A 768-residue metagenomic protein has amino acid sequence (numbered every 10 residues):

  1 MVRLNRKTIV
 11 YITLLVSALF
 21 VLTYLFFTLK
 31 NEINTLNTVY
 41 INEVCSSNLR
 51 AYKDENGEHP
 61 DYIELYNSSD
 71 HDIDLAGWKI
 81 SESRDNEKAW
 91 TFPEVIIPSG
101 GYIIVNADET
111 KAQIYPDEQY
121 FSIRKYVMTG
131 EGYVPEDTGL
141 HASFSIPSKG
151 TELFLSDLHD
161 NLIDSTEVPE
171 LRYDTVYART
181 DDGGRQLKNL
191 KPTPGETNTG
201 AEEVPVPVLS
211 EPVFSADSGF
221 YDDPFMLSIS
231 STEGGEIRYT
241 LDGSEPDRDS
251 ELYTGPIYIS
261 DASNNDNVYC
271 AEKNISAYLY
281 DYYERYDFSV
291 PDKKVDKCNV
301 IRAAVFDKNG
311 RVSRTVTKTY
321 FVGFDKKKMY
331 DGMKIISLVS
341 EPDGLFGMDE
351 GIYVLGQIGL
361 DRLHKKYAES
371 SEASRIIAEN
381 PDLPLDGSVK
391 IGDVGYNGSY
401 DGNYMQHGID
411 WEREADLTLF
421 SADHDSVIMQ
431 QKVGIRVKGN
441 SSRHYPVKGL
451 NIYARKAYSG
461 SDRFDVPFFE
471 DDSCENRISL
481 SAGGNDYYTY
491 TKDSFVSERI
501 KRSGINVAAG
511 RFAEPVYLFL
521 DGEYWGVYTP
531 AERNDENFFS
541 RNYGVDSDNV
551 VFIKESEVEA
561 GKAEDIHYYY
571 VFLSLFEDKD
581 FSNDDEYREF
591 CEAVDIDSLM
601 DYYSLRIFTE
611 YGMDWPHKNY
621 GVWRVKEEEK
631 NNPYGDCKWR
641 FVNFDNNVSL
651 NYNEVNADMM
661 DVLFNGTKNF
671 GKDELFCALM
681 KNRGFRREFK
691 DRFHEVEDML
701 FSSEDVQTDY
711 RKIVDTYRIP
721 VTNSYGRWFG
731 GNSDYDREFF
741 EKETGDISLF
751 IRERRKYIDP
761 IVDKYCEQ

Functional and structural regions predicted by a protein language model:
M1-K7: Short, Lys/Arg-rich N-terminal segment immediately upstream of the first membrane anchor
V10-L14, F20-Q186: Activation on beta-sandwich/Ig-like modules and their edge loops
Y11-T13, S17-Y40, V44-C45, K79 (+9 more regions): Short, compositionally stereotyped local motifs that mark structural "simplifiers"
L49-N67, I114-H141, R185-K191, E245-I257 (+5 more regions): Short, polar loop/linker segments at the starts of domains and inter-domain junctions
A51-N56, A142-S145, P291-K294, Y404-I409 (+2 more regions): Short consensus segments that form the blades of beta-propeller domains, in both extracellular/periplasmic
K53, I114-Q119, S165-T166, T240-D242 (+13 more regions): Short, solvent-exposed loop/turn and secondary-structure capping segments
K191-E203, G332-N380, D393, Y404-H407 (+7 more regions): Middle-to-C-terminal accessory/interaction subdomains
L338, D386-H567: Conserved ATP-binding subdomain of kinase catalytic cores across diverse folds
